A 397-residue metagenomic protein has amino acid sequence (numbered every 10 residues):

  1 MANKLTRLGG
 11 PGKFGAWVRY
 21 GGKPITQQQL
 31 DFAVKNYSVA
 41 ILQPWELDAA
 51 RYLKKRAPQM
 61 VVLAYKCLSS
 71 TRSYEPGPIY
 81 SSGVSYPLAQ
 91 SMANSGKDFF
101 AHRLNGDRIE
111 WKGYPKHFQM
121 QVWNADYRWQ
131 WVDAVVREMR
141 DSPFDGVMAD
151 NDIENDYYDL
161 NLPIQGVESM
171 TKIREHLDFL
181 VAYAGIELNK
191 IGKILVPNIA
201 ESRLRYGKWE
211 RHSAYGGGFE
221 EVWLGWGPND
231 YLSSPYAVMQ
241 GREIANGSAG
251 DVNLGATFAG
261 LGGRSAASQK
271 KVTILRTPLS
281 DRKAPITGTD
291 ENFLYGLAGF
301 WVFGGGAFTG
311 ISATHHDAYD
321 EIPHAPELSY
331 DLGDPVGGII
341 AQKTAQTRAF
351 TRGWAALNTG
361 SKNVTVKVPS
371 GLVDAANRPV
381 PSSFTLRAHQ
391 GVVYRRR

Functional and structural regions predicted by a protein language model:
M1-R397: Glycan-processing catalytic domains of CAZymes
